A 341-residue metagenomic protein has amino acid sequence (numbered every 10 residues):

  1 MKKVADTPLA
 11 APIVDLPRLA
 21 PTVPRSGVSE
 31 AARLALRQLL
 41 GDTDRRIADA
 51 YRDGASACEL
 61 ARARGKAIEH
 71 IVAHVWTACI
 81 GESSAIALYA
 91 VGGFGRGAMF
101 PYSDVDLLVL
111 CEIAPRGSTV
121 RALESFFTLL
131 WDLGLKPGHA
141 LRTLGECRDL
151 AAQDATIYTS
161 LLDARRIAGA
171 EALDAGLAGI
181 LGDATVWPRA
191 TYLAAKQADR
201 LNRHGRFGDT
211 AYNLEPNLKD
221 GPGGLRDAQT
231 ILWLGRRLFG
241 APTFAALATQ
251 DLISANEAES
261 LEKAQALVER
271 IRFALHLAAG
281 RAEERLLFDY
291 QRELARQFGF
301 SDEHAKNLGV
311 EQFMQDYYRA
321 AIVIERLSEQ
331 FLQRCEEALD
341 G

Functional and structural regions predicted by a protein language model:
M1-G341: A nucleotide- and high-energy phosphate-metabolite-utilizing enzyme signature
